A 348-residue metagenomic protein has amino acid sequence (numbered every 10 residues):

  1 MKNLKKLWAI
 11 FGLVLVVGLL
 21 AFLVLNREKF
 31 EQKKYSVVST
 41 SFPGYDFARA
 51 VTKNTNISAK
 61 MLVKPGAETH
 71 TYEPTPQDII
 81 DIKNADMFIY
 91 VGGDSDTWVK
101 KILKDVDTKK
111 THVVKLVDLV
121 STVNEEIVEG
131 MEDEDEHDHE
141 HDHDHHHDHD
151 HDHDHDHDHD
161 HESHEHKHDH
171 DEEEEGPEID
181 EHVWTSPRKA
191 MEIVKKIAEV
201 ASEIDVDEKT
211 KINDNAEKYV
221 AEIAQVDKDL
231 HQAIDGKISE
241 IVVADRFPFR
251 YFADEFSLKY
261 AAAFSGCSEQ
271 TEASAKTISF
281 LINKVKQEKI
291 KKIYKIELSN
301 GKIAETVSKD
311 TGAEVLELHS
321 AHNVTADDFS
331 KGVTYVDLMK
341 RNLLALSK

Functional and structural regions predicted by a protein language model:
K2-K348: Extracytoplasmic metal-acquisition and chelation regions
